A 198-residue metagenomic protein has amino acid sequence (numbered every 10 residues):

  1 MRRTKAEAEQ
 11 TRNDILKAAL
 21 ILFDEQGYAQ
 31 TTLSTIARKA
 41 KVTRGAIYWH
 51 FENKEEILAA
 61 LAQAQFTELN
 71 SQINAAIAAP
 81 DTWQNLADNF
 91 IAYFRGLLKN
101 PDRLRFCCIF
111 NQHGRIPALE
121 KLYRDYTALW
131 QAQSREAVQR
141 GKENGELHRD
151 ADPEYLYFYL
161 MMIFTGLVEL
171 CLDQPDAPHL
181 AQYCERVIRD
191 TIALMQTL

Functional and structural regions predicted by a protein language model:
M1-Q26, Q30-V42, E56: Basic, helix-initiating cap at the start of DNA-binding domains
E25-A29, N100, N144: Short coil/turn segments at alpha/beta junctions that flank glycine-rich nucleotide-binding fingerprints
K41-F51: Short hydrophobic/aromatic patch on the recognition helix
L58-Q65: Alpha-helical DNA-contacting segments of helix-turn-helix folds
A60, N74-P101, P153-L160, A181: Hydrophobic alpha-helical connector segments
T67-N70, N74, K99, P117-N144 (+3 more regions): Amphipathic alpha-helical packing segments from all-alpha helical-bundle domains
F90-Y93, C107-F110, L160, F164 (+1 more regions): Short alpha-helical scaffolding segments that buttress acidic/His motifs in well-ordered protein cores
L98-A118, E169-D173: Amphipathic alpha-helical segments used for helix-helix packing
